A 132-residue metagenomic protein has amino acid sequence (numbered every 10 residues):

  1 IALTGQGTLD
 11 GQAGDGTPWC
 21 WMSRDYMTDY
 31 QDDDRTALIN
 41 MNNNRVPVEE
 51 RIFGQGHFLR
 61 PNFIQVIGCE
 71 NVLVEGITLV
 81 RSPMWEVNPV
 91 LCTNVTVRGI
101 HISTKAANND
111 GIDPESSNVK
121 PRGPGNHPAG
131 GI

Functional and structural regions predicted by a protein language model:
I1-I132: Extracellular/periplasmic carbohydrate-active domains that bind, remodel, or depolymerize complex polysaccharides
